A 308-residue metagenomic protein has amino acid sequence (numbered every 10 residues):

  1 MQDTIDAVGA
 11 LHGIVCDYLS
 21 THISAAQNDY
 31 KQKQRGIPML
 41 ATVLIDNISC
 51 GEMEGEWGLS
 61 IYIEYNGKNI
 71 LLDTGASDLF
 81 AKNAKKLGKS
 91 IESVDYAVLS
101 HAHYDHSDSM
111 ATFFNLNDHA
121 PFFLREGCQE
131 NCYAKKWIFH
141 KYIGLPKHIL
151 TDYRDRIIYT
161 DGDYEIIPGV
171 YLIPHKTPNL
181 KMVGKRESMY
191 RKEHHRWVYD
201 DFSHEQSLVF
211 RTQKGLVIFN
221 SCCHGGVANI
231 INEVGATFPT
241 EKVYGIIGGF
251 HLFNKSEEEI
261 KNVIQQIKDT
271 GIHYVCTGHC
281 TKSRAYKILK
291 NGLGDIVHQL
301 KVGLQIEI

Functional and structural regions predicted by a protein language model:
D3, D17-Y18, D29: Intrinsic-disorder-associated, low-complexity terminal segments enriched in Asp/Asn/His/Tyr and depleted of Lys/Arg
P38-L87, D201, E205-N220: Conserved beta-strand hairpin/beta-sheet module of binuclear metal-dependent hydrolase folds, prominently
D46-I48, T74-S77, A102, G127-C128 (+5 more regions): Active-site metal-binding loops of divalent metal-dependent hydrolases
L79-E130, A236-G245: Active-site metal-binding motif and surrounding structural segment of the metallo-beta-lactamase
L87, D118, Y153, G271 (+1 more regions): Short, structured coil segments at secondary-structure junctions
Y104-H106, Y199-S207, R211-I218, C222-V302: Cap/insert and terminal regions of metallo-dependent hydrolase folds
C128-Q206, H298-E307: Metallo-beta-lactamase
